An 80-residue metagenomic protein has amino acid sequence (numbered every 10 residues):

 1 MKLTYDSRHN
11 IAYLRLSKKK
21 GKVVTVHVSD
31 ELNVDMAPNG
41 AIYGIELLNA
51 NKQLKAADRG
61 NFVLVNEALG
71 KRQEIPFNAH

Functional and structural regions predicted by a protein language model:
M1-H80: Small, basic N-terminal interaction modules of short regulatory proteins
